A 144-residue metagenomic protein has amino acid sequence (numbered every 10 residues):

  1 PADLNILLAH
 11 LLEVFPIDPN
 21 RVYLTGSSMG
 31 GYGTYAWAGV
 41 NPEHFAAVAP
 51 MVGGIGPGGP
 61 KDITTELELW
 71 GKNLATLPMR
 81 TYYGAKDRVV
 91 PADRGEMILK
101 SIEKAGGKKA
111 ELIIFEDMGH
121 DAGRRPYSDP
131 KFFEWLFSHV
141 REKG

Functional and structural regions predicted by a protein language model:
P1-M29, G39-H44: Gly/Ser-rich "nucleophile elbow"/oxyanion-hole loop immediately N-terminal to the catalytic nucleophile in hydrolases
D3, R94, K131: Charged catalytic carboxylate motif
L4-L8, L99, F133: Generic structural signal for well-ordered alpha-helices, preferentially at hydrophobic/aromatic core positions
A9-P16, G39-E43, K100-K108, F137-R141: Sec-exported extracytoplasmic/periplasmic mature domains
E13-D18, L67-N73, E142-K143: Surface-exposed acidic, glycine-flexible loop patches that form ligand/cofactor-binding and adhesion interfaces
G33-W37: Hydrolases whose catalytic domains are alpha/beta-hydrolase-1, hotdog thioesterase, or metallo-beta-lactamase-like
A47, V52-Y127: The feature captures the conserved acid-bearing segment of alpha/beta-hydrolase catalytic domains
Y127-G144: Catalytic active-site module of serine/aspartate enzymes centered on a nucleophile-bearing elbow/loop
